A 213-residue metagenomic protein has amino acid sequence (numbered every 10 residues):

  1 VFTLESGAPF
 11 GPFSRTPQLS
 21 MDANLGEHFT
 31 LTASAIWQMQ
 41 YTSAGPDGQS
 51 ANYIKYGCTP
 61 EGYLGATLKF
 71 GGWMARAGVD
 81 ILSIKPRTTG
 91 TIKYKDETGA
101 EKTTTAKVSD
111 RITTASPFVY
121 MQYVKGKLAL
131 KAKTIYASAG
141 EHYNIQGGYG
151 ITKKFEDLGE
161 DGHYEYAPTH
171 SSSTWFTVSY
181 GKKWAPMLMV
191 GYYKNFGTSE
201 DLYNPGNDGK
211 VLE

Functional and structural regions predicted by a protein language model:
V1-T67, S83-K85, D96-T98, Q146-H163: Surface-exposed coil loops of outer-membrane beta-barrel proteins
K69-E213: Detector for outer-membrane/organellar transmembrane beta-barrel domains, recognizing the amphipathic beta-strand
